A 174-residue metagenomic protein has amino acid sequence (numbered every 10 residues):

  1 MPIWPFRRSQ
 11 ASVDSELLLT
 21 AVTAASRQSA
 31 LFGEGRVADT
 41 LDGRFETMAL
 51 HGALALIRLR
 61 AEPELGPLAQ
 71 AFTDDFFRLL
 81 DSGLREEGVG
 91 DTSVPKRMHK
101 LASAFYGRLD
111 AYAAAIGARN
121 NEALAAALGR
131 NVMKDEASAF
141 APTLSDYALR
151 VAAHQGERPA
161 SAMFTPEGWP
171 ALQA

Functional and structural regions predicted by a protein language model:
M1-A174: Surface/interface-facing alpha-helical segments and adjacent flexible terminal/loop regions used for partner/assembly
